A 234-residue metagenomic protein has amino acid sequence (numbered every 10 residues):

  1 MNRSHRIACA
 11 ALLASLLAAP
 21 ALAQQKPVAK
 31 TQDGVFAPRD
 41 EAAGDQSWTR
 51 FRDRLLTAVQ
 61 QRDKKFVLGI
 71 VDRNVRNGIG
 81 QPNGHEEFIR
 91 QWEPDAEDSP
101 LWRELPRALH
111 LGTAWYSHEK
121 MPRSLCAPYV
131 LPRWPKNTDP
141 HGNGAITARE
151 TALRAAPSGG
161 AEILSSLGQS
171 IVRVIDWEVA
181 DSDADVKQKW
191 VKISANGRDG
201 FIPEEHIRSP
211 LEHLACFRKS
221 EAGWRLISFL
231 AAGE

Functional and structural regions predicted by a protein language model:
M1-C9: Bacterial N-terminal signal peptides that target proteins for export
A10-A18: Bacterial N-terminal signal peptides
A19-A23: Sec/Tat signal peptide C-region and signal peptidase I cleavage site
Q24-T57, G69: Short, low-complexity N-terminal intrinsically disordered segments enriched in polar/charged residues
D63-N74: Short, well-ordered alpha-helical segments enriched in acidic and aromatic residues
I79-I163, Q188, L230, E234: Surface-exposed, charged secondary-structure patches
S166-H206: SH3/SH3-like beta-barrel superfamily modules
L214-E234: Long, low-complexity intrinsically disordered regions
